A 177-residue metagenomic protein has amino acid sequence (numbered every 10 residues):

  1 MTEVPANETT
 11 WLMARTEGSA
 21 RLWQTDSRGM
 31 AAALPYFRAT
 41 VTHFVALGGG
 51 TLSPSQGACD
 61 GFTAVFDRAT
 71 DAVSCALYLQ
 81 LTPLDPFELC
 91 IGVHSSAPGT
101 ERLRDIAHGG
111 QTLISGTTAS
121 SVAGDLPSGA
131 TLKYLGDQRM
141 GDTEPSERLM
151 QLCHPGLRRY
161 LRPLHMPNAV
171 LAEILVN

Functional and structural regions predicted by a protein language model:
M1, H43, L47-G48, Y78-L84 (+1 more regions): Key residue(s) within conserved catalytic/signature motifs
M1-D71: Catalytic NTP-binding/metal-coordinating core of nucleotidyl cyclase/transferase enzymes
M1-P5, L152-N177: Intrinsically disordered or compositionally simple regulatory linkers and C-terminal tails in signal-transduction
A39-T42, T63-L157: Catalytic beta-strand-to-alpha-helix segment of the class III nucleotidyl cyclase homology domain
